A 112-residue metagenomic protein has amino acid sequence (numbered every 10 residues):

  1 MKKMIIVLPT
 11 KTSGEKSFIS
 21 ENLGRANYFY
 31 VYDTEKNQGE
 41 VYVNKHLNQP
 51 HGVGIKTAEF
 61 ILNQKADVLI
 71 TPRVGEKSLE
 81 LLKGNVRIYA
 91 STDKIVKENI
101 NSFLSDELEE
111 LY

Functional and structural regions predicted by a protein language model:
M1-G52, K56, G84-Y112: Non-catalytic interface/targeting segments
A58-S91: Mid-chain, well-packed structural core segment of small domains
